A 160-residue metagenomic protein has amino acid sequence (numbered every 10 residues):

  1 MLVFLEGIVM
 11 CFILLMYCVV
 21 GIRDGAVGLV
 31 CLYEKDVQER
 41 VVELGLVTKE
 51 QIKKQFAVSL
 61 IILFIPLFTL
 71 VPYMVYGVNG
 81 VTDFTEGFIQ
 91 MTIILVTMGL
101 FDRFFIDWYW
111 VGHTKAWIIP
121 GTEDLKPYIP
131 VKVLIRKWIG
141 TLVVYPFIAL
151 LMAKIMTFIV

Functional and structural regions predicted by a protein language model:
M1-V160: Juxtamembrane/disordered regions of integral membrane proteins
